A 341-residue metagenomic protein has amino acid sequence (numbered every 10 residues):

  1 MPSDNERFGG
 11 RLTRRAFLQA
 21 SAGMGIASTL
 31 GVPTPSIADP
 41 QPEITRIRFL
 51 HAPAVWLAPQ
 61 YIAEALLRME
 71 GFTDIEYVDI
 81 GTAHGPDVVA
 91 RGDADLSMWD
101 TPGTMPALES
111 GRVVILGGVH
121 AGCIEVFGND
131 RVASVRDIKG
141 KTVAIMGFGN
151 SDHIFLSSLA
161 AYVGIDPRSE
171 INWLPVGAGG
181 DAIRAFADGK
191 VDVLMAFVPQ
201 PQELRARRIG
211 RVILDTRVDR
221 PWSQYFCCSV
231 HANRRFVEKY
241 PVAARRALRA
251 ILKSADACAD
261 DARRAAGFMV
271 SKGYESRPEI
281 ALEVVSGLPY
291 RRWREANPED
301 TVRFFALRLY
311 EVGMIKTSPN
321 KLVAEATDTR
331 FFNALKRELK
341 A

Functional and structural regions predicted by a protein language model:
M1-A16, I37: N-terminal secretory signal peptides
T13-T29: N-terminal export leaders
D39-A178, A185, D192-V198, I209 (+2 more regions): Short, glycine-/small- and polar/acidic-enriched structural segments that line small-molecule recognition paths
E70-G71, R217-S223, Y290-P298: Short, solvent-exposed loop/beta-turn-alpha elements that line the ligand-binding surface or hinge of extracytoplasmic
T101-G103, G180-S271: Pocket-lining segment of extracytoplasmic ligand-binding domains
E238-T317: Secondary-structure end/capping motifs
Y310-A341: Conserved C-terminal helix/tail region of periplasmic/extracytoplasmic solute-binding proteins
